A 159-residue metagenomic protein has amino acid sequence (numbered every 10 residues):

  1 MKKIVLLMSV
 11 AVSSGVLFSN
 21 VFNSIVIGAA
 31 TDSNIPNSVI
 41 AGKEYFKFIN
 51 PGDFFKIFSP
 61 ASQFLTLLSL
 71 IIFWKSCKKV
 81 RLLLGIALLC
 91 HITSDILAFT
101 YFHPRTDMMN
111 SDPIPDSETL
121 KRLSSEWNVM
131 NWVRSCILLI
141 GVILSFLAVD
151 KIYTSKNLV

Functional and structural regions predicted by a protein language model:
M1-L17, L68-T93: Interfacial segments of alpha-helical transmembrane regions
K2-F64, P104-S124: Interfacial loop at the N-terminal end of multi-pass membrane proteins
N20, S69-F73, A98, V142-V149: Structural signal for membrane-spanning alpha-helices in multi-pass inner-membrane proteins, emphasizing helix cores
F58-S69, S135-V142: Core segments of transmembrane alpha-helices that mediate helix-helix packing or line hydrophobic substrate/ligand
L88, Y101-F102: Structured, soluble extracytoplasmic/luminal domains of envelope-associated proteins
I92-T100: Mid-bilayer segments of alpha-helical transmembrane spans in multi-pass integral membrane proteins that mediate
M108-I143, L147: Alpha-helical transmembrane segments of multi-pass integral membrane proteins, characterized by long hydrophobic
K151-V159: Short, charged juxtamembrane terminal tails flanking transmembrane helices
